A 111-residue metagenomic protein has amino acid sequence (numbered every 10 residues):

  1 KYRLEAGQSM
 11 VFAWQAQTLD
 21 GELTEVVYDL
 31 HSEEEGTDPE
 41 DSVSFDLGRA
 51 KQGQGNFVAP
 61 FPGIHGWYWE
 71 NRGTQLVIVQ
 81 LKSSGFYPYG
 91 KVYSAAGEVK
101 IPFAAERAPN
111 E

Functional and structural regions predicted by a protein language model:
K1-E111: Acidic, Ser/Thr/Pro
